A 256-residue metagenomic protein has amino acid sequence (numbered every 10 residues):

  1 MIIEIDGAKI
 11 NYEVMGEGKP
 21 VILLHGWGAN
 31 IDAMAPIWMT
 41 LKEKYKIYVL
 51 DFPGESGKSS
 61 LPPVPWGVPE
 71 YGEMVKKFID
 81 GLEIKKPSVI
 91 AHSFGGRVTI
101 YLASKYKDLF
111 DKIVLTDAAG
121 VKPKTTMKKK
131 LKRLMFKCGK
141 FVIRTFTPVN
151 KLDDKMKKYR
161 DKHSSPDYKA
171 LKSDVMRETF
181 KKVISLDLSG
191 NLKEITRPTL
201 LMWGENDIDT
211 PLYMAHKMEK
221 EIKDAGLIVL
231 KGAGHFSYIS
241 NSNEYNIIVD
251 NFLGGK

Functional and structural regions predicted by a protein language model:
A8-G57: Conserved HGGG/HGGXW glycine-rich cap/lid loop of the alpha/beta-hydrolase fold
Y48-I90, E244-I247: Active-site loop/oxyanion-hole signature of alpha/beta-hydrolase fold enzymes
A91-G95, T99: Gly/Ala-rich beta-loop-alpha elbow adjacent to hydrolase catalytic centers
I100-K105, F110-T145: Flexible "cap/lid" loop of the alpha/beta hydrolase fold
P123-T126, F141-T196: Conserved alpha/beta-hydrolase catalytic His-Asp/Glu region
I195, L201-W203, D207: Short beta-strand/loop motif that positions the catalytic acidic residue of the alpha/beta-hydrolase fold
E219-F236: Catalytic histidine neighborhood in serine/cysteine hydrolases with alpha/beta-hydrolase-type architecture
A233-S242, N246: Catalytic histidine-centered segment of alpha/beta-hydrolase-like enzymes
